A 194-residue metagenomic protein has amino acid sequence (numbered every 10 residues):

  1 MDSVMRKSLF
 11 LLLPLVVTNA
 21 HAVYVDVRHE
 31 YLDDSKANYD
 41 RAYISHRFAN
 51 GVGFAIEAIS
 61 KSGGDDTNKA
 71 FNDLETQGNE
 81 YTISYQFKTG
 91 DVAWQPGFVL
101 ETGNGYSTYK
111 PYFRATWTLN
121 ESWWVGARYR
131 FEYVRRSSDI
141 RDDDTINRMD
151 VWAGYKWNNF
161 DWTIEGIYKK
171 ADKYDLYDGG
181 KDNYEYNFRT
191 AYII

Functional and structural regions predicted by a protein language model:
M1-Y24: Cleavable N-terminal export/targeting peptides
H21-K69, T76: Short glycine/proline- and aromatic-enriched beta-strand/turn motifs that initiate or cap beta-hairpins
V23-V27, N50-I56, W94-P96, W123-A127 (+3 more regions): Transmembrane beta-strands of outer-membrane beta-barrel proteins
H29-D33, A58-G64, F87-T89, F98-N104 (+4 more regions): Transmembrane beta-strands of outer-membrane beta-barrel pores
K36-D40, I44, E75-Y81, S107-P111 (+2 more regions): Residues that define the transmembrane beta-barrel architecture of outer-membrane proteins
A42-H46, Y81-F87, F113-W117, Y129 (+2 more regions): Residues on the lipid-exposed face of transmembrane beta-strands in outer-membrane beta-barrel proteins
A49-G51, K88-V92, T118-W124, K156-F160 (+1 more regions): Outer-membrane beta-barrel channels and translocator barrels
G63-T67, W94, G105-Y109, R136-I140 (+1 more regions): Outer-membrane beta-barrel proteins
